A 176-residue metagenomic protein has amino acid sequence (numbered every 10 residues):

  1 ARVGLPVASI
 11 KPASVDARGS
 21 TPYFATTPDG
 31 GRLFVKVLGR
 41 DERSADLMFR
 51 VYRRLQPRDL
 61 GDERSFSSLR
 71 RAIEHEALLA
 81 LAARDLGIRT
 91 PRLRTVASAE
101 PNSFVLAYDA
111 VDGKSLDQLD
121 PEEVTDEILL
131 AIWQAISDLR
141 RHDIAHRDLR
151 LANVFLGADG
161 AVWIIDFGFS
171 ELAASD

Functional and structural regions predicted by a protein language model:
A1-V15, D29: Regulatory N- and C-terminal appendages and interdomain linkers associated with kinase/kinase-like NTP transferase
P22-D109, R141: Conserved ATP-binding subdomain of kinase catalytic cores across diverse folds
D112-Q118: Structural motif in protein kinase domains
V124-D138: Conserved alphaE helix
R141-L151: Catalytic-loop of the protein kinase fold
V154-L156: Hydrophobic residue at the +6 position relative to the catalytic HRD Asp in the kinase catalytic loop
D166-E171: Activation of the activation-loop gatekeeper triad in protein kinase-fold domains
